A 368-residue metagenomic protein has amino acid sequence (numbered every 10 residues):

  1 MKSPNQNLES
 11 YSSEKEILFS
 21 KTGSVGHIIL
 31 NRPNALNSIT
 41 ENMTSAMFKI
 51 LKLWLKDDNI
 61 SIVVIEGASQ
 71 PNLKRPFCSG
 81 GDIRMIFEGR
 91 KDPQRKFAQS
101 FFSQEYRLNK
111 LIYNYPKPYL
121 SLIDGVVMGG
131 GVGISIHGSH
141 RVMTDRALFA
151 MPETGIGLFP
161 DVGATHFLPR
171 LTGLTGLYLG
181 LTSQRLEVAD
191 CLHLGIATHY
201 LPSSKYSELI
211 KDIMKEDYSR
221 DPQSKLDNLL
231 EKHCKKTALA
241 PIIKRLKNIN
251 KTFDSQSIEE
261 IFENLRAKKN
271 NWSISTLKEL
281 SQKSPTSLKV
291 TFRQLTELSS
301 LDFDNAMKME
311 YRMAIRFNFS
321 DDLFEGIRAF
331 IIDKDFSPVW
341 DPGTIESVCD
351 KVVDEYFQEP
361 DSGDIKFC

Functional and structural regions predicted by a protein language model:
M1-E66, K110, E355, C368: Conserved CoA-thioester-binding segment of acyl-CoA-metabolizing enzymes
I28, I65, D82, I134-S135 (+3 more regions): Hydrophobic/aromatic residues within transmembrane alpha-helices of multi-pass small-molecule transporters
I50, Q104-Y115: Catalytic-core regions built around general acid/base machinery
G67-R107, G157, Y356: Glycine- (often His-adjacent) and acidic-residue-rich active-site loop that binds/positions the CoA thioester
I112-I156, Y178-L179, S183-Q184, V188 (+1 more regions): Glycine-rich beta-to-alpha active-site loop
G163-Q223: Contiguous mid-protein beta-loop-alpha structural module that forms a pocket-lining wall or clamp of enzyme active
L201-K283: Amphipathic alpha-helical blocks and their helix-capping loop/short-beta junctions
N264-S273, L280-C368: Long, low-complexity C-terminal extensions of enzymes
